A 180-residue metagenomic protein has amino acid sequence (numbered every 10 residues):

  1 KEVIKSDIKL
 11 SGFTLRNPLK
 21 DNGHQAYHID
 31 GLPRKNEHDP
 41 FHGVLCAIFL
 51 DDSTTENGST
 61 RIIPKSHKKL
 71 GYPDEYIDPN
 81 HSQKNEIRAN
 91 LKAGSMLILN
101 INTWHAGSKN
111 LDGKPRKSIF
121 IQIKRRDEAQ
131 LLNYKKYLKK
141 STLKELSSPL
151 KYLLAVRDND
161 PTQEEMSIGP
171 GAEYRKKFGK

Functional and structural regions predicted by a protein language model:
K1-T14, K35-D39: Signature of the catalytic double-stranded beta-helix
S11, H42, E56-G58, P115-I119: Residues that flank catalytic or metal-binding motifs in active/ligand-binding sites
S11-P18, T60-I63: Short, surface-exposed recognition loops or helix-turn segments adjacent to catalytic cores
G12-L15, C46-I48, I119-I123: A structural signal for short, well-ordered beta-strand segments
K20-N22, N110: Short Asp/Glu-rich motifs
N22-N90, E128-Y137: Catalytic core of non-heme Fe(II) oxygenases with the double-stranded beta-helix
K69-T103, S108-K180: Conserved double-stranded beta-helix
